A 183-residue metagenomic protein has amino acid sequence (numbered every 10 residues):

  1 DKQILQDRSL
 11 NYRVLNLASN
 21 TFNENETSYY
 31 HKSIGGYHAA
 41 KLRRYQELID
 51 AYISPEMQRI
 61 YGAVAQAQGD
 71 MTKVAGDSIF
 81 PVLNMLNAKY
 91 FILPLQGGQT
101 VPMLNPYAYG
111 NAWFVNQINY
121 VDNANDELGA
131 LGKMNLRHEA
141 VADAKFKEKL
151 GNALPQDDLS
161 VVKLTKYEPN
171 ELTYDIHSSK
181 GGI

Functional and structural regions predicted by a protein language model:
D1-K41, M103: Extracytoplasmic
G36-I183: Flexible, solvent-exposed extracytoplasmic
